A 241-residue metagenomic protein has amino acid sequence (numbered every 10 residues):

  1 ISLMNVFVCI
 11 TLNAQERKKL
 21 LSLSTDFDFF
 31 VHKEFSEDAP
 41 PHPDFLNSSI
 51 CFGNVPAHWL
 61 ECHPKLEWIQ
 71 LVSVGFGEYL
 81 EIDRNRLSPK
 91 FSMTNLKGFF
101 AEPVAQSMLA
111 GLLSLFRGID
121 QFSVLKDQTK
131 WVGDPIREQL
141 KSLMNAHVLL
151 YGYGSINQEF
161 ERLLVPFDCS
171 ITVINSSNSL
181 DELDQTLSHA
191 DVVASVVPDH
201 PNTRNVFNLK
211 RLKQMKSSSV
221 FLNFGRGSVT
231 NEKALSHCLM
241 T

Functional and structural regions predicted by a protein language model:
I1-S48: N-terminal glycine-/charge-rich "phosphate-binding" loop or analogous flexible N-terminal tail
L3, M144-H147, L209, S218: Phosphate-coordination loops involved in phosphoryl transfer and adenosine-cofactor binding
F27, L46-S49, H63-L66, A146 (+3 more regions): Short, well-ordered alpha-helix to beta-strand connector turns
E34-D44, A57-E61, S176-A190: Short acidic low-complexity segments
L46-L125: Phosphate/diphosphate ligand-binding glycine-rich loop within oxidoreductases
F122-E159: Glycine-rich NAD(P)-binding loop of Rossmann-like domains
P166-L180: NAD(P)-binding Rossmann-fold cofactor-contacting core
S176-T241: Rossmann-like adenosine-cofactor binding region
